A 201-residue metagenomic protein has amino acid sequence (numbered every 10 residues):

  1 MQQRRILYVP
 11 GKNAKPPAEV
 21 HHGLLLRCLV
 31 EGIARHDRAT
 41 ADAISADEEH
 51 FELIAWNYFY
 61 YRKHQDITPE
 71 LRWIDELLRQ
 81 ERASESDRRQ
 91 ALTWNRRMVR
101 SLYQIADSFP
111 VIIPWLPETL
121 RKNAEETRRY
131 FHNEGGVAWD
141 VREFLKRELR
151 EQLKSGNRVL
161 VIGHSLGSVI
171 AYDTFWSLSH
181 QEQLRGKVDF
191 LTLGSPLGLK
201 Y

Functional and structural regions predicted by a protein language model:
M1-Q2, A41-E49, K154-G156, E182-G186: Short helix-terminating capping/connector loops at secondary-structure junctions
M1-Q3, P117-E118: Short, compositionally biased low-complexity segments
I6-R27, E31, E125-Y201: Serine-dependent carboxylesterase/thioesterase catalytic core of lipase-like alpha/beta-hydrolase/SGNH enzymes
A14, R27, A43-S155: Active-site catalytic motif of lipid deacylating hydrolases and related acyltransferases
L24-I44: Short amphipathic alpha-helix adjacent to the substrate-entry channel of hydrolases
V30-R35, E76-E81, R185-G186: Glycine-rich loops and low-complexity Gly/Arg-rich segments that provide flexible linkers or classic glycine-based
